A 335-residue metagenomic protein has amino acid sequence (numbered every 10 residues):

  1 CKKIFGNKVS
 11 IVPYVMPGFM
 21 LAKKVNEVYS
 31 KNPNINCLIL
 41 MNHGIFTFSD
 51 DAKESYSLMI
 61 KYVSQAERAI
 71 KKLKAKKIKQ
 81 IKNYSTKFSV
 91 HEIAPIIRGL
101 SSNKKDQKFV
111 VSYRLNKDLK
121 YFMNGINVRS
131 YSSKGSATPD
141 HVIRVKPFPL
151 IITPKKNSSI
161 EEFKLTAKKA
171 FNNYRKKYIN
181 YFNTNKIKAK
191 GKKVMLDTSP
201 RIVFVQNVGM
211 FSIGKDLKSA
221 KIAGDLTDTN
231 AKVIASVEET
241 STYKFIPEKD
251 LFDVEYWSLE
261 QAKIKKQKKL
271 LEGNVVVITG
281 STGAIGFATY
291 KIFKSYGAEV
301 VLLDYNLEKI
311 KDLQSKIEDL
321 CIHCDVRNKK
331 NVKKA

Functional and structural regions predicted by a protein language model:
C1-V276, A288: Glycine-rich flexible loops
T279: Rossmann-fold scaffold of SDR-type NAD(P)-dependent oxidoreductases
T282-G283: Conserved glycine-rich cofactor-binding loop
F293: Aromatic pocket-lining residues of Rossmann-like dinucleotide-binding sites
Y296-D312: Conserved glycine-rich Rossmann-like NAD(P)H-binding loop of the short-chain dehydrogenase/reductase
E308, C324-A335: The beta1-alpha1 cofactor-binding region of Rossmann-like NAD(H)/NADP(H)-dependent oxidoreductases
